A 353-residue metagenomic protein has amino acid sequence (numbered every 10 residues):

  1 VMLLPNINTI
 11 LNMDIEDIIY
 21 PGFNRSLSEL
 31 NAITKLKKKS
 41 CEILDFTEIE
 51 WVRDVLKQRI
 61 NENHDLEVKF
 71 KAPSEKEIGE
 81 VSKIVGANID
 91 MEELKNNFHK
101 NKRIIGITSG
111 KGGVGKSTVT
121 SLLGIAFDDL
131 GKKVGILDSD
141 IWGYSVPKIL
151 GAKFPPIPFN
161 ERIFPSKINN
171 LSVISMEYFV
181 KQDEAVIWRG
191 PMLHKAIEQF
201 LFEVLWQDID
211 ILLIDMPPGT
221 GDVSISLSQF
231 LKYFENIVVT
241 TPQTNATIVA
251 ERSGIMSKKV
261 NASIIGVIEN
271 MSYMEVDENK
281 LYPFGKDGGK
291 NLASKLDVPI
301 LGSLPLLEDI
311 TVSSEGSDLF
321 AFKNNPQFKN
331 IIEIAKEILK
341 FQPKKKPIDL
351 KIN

Functional and structural regions predicted by a protein language model:
M2-A32: N-proximal, solvent-exposed amphipathic alpha-helical segments enriched in charged/polar residues
L4, L30, D45, E50-W51 (+3 more regions): C-terminal lobe/tail of nucleotide-utilizing enzymes
I33, N101, G112, D138 (+9 more regions): Residue-level signature of catalytic and energy-coupling elements of molecular machines, predominantly ATP/GTP-dependent
T34-F46, I174: Short, aliphatic-rich beta-strand segments
N96-K102: Phosphate-binding P-loop
R103-I141, G254, V267: Walker A/P-loop phosphate-binding motif and the immediately C-terminal alpha-helix
F127-G190, H194, E198-L201: Phosphate-binding loop that captures ATP/GTP phosphates
L205, S224-T244: Inter-motif core of Ras-like GTPase G domains
